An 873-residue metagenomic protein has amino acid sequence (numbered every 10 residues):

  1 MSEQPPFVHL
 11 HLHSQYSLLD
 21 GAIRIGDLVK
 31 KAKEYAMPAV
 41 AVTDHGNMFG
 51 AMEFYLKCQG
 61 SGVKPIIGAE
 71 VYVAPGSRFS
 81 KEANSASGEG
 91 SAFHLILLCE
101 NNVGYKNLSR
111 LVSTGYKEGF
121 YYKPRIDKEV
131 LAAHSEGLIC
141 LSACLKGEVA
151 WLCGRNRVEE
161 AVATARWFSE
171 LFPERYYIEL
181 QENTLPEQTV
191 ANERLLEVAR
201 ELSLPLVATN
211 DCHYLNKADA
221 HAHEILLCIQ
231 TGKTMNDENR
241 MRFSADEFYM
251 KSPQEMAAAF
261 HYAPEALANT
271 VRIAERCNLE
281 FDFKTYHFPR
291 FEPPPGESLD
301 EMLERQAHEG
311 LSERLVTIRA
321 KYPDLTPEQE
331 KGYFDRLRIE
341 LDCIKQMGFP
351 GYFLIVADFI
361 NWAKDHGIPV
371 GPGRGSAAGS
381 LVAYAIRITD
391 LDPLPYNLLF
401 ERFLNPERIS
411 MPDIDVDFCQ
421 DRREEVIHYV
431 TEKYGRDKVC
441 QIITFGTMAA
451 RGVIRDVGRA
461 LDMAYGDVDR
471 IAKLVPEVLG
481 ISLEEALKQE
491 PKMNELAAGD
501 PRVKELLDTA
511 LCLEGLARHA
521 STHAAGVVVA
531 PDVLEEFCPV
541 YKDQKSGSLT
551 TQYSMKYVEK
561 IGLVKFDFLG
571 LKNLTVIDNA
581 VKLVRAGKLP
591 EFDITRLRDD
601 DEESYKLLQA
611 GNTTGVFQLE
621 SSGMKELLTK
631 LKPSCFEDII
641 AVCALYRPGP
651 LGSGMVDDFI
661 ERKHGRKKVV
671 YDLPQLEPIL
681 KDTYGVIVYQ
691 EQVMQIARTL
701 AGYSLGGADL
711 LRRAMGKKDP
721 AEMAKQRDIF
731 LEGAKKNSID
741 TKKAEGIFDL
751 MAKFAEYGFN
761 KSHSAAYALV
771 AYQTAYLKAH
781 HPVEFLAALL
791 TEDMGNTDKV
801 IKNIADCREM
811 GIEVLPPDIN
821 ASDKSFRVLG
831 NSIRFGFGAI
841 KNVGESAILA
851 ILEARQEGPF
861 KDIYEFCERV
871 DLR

Functional and structural regions predicted by a protein language model:
S2-V42, G46-S61, R110, T114-D219 (+5 more regions): Domain-core and long-helix interface of multi-subunit machines
P38-V42, A51, C58-S61, Y214 (+3 more regions): Noncatalytic, beta-rich nucleic-acid-contacting surfaces in large DNA/RNA-processing enzymes
K57-S61, E82-A86, T114, L195-L196 (+3 more regions): Short, hinge-like loop/turn segments at secondary-structure boundaries
K64-E100, L196-A208, C212-D219, H223-L279 (+7 more regions): Phosphate/diphosphate-binding loops
A69, C140-A143, P816: Non-cysteine beta-strand/loop elements that form the S-adenosyl-L-methionine
S80, E89-I96, N102-G115, G623 (+2 more regions): Covalent nucleotidyltransferase
G88-G90, L131-H134, H519-S521: Solvent-exposed alpha-helices and their adjacent loops that cap or buttress functional pockets in soluble metabolic
C99, V112, S142-C144, L180-E182 (+3 more regions): Short, structured patches in soluble enzyme cores that scaffold and shape functional sites
